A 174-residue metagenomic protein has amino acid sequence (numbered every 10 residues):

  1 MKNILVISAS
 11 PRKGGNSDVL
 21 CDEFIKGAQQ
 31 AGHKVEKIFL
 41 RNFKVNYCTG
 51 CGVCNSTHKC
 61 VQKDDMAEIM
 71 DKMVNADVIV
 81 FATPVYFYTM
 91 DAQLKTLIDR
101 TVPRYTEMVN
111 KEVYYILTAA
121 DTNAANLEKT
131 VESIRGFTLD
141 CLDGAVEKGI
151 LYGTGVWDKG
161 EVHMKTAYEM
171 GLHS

Functional and structural regions predicted by a protein language model:
M1-A82, Y88-R104, V146, Y152 (+1 more regions): N-terminal beta1-alpha1-beta2 submodule of the flavodoxin-like/Rossmannoid cofactor-binding fold
V85-F87, A120-D121: Short glycine-rich anion-binding loops that position phosphate/pyrophosphate groups of nucleotides and phosphorylated
A92, Y105-K148: Short, glycine-/small-residue-rich phosphate/pyrophosphate-handling segment
